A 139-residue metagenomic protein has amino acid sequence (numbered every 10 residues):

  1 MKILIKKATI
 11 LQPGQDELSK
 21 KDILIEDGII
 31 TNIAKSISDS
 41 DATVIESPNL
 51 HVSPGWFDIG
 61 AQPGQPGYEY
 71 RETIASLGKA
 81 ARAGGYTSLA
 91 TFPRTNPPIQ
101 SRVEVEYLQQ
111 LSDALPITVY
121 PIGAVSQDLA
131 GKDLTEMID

Functional and structural regions predicted by a protein language model:
M1-D39: N-terminal metal-binding scaffold of metallo-dependent hydrolase/deaminase domains
A8, I23, G28, N49 (+4 more regions): Divalent metal-coordination and catalytic microenvironments
I37-V52: Active-site metal-binding motif and surrounding structural segment of the metallo-beta-lactamase
D41, Y86, P116-T118: A generic structural signal for alpha->beta connector loops
I45-E46, T91, P121: General beta-strand structural signal in soluble alpha/beta enzymes
L50-S112: Metal-associated gating/positioning segment near the N- to mid-region
T95-E106, Q110-D139: Histidine/acidic-residue-rich, glycine-tolerant segments that coordinate divalent metal ions
